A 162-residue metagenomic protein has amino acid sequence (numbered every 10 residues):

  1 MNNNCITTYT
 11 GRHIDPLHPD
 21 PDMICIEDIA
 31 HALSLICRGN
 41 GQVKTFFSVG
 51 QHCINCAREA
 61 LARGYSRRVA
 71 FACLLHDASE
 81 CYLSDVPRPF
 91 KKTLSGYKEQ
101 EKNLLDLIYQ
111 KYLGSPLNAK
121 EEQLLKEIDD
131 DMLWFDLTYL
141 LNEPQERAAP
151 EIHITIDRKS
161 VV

Functional and structural regions predicted by a protein language model:
N3-E27: N- or domain-start disorder-to-order transition segments that initiate the globular core
M23, V49-C53, E101: Generic structural signal for well-ordered secondary structure
E27-S48: Active-site flanking loop/helix segments enriched in acidic
D28, A32, N55-A62, L107-K111: Residue-level signal for well-ordered alpha-helical scaffold segments within enzymatic catalytic domains
G41-V69: Alpha-helical phosphate/pyrophosphate-handling elements in metalloenzyme active cores
Y65-L140, Q145-R147: Divalent metal-dependent catalytic cores for phosphoryl transfer on phosphate-bearing substrates
E151-I156: Acidic, serine/threonine- and proline-rich low-complexity regulatory tracts
V161-V162: Conserved small/polar residues in nucleotide/adenosyl-binding loops
